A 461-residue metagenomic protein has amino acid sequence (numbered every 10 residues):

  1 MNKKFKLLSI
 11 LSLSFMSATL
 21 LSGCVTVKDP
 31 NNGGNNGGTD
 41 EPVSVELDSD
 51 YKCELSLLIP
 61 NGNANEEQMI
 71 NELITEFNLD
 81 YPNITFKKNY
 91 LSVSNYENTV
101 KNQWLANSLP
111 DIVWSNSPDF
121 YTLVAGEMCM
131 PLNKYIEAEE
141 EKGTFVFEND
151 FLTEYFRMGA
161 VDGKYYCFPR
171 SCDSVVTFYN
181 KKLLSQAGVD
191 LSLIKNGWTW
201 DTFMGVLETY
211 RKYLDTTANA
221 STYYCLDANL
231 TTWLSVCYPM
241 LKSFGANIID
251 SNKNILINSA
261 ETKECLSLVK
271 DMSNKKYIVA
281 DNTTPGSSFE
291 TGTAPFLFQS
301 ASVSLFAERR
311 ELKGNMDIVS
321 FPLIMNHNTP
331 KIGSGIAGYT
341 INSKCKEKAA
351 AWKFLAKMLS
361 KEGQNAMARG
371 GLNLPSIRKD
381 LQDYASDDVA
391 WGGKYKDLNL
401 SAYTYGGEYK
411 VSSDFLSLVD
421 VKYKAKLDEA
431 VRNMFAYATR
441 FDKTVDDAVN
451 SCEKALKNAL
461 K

Functional and structural regions predicted by a protein language model:
M1-L55, L79, N450-K461: Short, low-complexity disordered leader/linker segments with a strong preference for bacterial N-terminal type II
G34-E41, A390-G393, T404-K461: Conserved C-terminal helix/tail region of periplasmic/extracytoplasmic solute-binding proteins
E41, S117-V176, N219, D317-P322 (+3 more regions): Hinge/lid segment of periplasmic solute-binding proteins
V43, D50-G62, I84-N89, I112: Short, well-ordered beta-strand elements
S49, N61, S287, L305 (+2 more regions): Mature extracytoplasmic/periplasmic domains
E76-F151, Q186-G188, P295-F296, R310 (+2 more regions): Extracytoplasmic "Venus flytrap"/periplasmic binding protein-like
S94-T99, T217-A228, M240-I324, A349 (+3 more regions): Extracytoplasmic ligand-binding clamshell segments of periplasmic binding protein
I136-E140, R157-T232, F244-A280, S343-A349 (+2 more regions): Helix-loop-helix "hinge/cap" segment bordering the ligand-binding cleft or interdomain interface
